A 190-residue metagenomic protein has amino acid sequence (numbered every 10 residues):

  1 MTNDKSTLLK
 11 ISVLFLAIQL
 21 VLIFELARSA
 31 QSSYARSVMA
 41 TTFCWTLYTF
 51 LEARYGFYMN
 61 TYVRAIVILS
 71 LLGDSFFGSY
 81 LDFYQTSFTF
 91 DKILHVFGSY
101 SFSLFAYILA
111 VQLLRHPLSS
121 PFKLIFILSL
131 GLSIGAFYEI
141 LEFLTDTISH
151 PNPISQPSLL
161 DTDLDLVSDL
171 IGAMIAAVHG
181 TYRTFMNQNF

Functional and structural regions predicted by a protein language model:
M1-L14: N-terminal membrane topogenic signal
T2-N3, A30-S32, F50-Y62, L113-F122: Membrane-interface helix-boundary motifs at transmembrane edges
L26-S33, Y55, Y80-T89: Membrane-interface helix caps and helix-loop-helix hairpins in membrane proteins
R36-M39, Y58-L69, D91-H95, K123: Cytoplasmic-side transmembrane-helix entry/capping segments in multi-pass membrane proteins
W45-T49, S70-S75, S103-L104, G131-E142 (+1 more regions): Alpha-helical transmembrane segments of multi-pass membrane proteins
L51, L72-Q85, I108-L109, L113: Membrane-helix exit/interface motif
L81-D82, T86-D91, G135-A136, I140-M174: Interfacial helix-loop-helix junctions of multi-pass membrane proteins
F97-L114, T147-P151, L170-R183: Membrane-interfacial alpha-helical segments at the cytosolic side of multi-pass membrane proteins
